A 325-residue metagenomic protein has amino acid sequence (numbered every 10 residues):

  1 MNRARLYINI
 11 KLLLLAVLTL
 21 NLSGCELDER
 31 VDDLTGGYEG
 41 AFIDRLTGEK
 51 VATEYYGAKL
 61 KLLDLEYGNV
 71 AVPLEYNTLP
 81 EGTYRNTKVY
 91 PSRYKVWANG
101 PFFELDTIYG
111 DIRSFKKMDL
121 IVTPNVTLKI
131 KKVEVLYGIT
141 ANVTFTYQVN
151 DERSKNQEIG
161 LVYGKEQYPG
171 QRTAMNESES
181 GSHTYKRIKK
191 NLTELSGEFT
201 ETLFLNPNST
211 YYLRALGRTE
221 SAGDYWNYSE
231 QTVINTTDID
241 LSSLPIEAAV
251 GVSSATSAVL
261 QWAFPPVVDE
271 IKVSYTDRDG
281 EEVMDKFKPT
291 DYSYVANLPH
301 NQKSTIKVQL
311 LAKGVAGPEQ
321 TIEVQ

Functional and structural regions predicted by a protein language model:
M1-R3, V17-E49, T237-L244: Bacterial Sec-dependent N-terminal signal peptides
T47-N69, S154-E158: Short, ordered, surface-exposed loop/turn motifs in non-cytosolic proteins
L65-E81: Short, acidic Ser/Thr/Gly-rich low-complexity loop/linker segments typical of extracellular and cell-surface proteins
L74-L79, K190-L195, M284-T290: Short beta-strand segments within Ig-like beta-sandwich modules, predominantly Fibronectin type-III
Y76-P80, R85-K95, P101: Short Pro-Gly-centered beta-turn/loop motif in secreted/extracellular proteins
G100-N125, T219-A222, N227-E230, I322-Q325: Structured interaction patches on ligand/partner-binding surfaces of diverse proteins
I139-R153, T256-V268: Conserved aromatic anchor
T202-W226, A296-P318: Beta-strand-rich modules
